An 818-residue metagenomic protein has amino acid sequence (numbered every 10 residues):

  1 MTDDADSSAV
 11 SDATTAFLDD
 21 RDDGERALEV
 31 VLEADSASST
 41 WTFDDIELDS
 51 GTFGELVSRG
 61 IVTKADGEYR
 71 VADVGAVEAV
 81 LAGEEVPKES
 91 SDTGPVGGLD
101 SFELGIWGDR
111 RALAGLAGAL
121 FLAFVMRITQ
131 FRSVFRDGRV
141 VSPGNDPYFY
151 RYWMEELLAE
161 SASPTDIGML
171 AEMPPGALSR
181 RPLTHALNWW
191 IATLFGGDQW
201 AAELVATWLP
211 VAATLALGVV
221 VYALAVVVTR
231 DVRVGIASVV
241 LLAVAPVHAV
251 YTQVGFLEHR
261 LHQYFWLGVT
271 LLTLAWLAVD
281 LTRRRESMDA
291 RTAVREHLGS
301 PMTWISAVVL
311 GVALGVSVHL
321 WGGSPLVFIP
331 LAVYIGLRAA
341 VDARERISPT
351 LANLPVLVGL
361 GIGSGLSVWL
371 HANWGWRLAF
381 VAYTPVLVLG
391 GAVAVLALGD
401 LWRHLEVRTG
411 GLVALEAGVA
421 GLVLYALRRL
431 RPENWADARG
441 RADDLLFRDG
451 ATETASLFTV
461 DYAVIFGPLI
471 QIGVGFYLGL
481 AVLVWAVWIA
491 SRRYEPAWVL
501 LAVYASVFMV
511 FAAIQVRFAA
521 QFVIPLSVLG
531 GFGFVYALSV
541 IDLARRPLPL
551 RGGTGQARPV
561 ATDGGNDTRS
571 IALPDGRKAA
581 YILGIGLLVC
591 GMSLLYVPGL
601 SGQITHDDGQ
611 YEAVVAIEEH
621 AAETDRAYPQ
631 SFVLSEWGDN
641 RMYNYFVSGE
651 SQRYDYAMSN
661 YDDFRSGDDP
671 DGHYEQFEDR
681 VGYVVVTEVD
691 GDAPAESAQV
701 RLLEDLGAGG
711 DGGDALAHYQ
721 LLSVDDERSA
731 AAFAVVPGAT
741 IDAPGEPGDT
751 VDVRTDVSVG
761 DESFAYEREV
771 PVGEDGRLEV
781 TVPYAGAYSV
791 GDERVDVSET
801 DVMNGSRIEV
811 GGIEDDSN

Functional and structural regions predicted by a protein language model:
M1-D100, G118-V125, V141-S142, D146 (+2 more regions): Extracytoplasmic
T2, W107-Y148, Y152, A243 (+3 more regions): Transmembrane signal-anchor helices characteristic of membrane glycosylation enzymes that use polyprenol
I128-G268, T273, V279, R285-S287 (+2 more regions): Active-site lumenal/periplasmic loops and adjacent helix-entry segments of GT-C-fold, multi-pass membrane
S163, G168, F195-W200, W369-W374 (+1 more regions): Juxtamembrane membrane-water interface segments that cap and precede transmembrane helices
R260, L501-A502, V507-G553: Hydrophobic/aromatic-rich transmembrane helices and adjacent perimembrane loops
H262-E286, R291-V294, L310, L331-A340 (+1 more regions): Specific aromatic-rich, kink-prone transmembrane helix
L281-G315, E345-I362, A502: Short hydrophobic alpha-helices at membrane interfaces in multi-pass membrane enzymes
E296, E345-T350, E406-V413, L430-A436 (+2 more regions): Membrane-interface helix-loop-helix junctions at transmembrane boundaries of multi-pass membrane enzymes, predominantly
